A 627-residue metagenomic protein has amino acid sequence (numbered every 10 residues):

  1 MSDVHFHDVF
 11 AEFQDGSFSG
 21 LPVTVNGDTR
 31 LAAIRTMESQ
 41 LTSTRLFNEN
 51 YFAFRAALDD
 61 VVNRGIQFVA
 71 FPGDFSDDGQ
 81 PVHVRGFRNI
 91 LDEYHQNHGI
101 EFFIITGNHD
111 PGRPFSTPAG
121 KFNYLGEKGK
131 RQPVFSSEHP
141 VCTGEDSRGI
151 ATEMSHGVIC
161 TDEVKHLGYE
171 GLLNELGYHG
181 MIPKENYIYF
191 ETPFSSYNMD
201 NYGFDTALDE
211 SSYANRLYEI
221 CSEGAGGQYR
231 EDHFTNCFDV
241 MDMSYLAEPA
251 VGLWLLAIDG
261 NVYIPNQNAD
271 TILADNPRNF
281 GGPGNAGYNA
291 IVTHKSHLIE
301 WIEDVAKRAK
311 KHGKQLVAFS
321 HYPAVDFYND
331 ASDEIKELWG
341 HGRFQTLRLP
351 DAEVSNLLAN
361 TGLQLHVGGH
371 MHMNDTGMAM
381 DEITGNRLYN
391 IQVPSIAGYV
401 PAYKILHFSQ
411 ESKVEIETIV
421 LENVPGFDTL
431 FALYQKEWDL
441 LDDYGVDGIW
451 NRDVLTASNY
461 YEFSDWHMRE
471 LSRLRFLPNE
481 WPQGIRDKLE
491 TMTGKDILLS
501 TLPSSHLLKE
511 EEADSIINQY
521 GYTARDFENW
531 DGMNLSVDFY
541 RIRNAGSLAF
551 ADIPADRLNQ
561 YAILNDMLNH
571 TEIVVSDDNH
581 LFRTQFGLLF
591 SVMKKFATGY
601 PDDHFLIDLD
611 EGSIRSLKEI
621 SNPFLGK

Functional and structural regions predicted by a protein language model:
M1-D8, L253-N266, L388-P394, E417-I419: Active-site-proximal beta-strand elements of phosphoester/diester hydrolases
M1-V84: N-terminal active-site segment of His-dependent metallophosphoesterases
E12-R45, G126-V141, P265-V292, D333-Q345: A solvent-exposed, charged loop/short amphipathic helix patch at secondary-structure junctions
I34-M37, I299, R308-K311, A331-D333 (+1 more regions): Non-catalytic terminal accessory segments
G65-F68, E223-Q228, D232, M241 (+8 more regions): His/acidic metal-ligating clusters that form di-metal
P72-D92, R113-G129, Y328-S332, D375-T384: Metal-dependent catalytic neighborhoods of phosphoester/phosphodiester hydrolases
R88-T293: Extended active-site neighborhood of metal-dependent phosphoesterases/phosphodiesterases
P323-G445: Long, structured stretches of catalytic cores involved in phosphate-ester chemistry, encompassing
